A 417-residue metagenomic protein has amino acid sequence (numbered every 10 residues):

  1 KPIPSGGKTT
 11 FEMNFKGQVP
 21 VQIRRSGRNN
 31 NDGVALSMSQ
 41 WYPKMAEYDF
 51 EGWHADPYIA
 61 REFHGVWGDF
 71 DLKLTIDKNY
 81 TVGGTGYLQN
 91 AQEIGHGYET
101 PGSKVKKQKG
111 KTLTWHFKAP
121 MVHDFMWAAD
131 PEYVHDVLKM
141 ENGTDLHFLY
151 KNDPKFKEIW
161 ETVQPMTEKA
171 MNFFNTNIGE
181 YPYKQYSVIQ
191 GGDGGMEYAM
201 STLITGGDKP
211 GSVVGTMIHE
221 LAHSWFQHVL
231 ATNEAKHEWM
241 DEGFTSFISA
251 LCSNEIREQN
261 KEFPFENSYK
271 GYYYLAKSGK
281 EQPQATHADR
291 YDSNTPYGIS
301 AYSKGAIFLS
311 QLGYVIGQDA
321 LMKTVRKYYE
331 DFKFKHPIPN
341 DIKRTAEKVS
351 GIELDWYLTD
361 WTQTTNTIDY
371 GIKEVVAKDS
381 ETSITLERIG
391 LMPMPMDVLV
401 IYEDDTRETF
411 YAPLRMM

Functional and structural regions predicted by a protein language model:
K1-N31, V105-Q108, M417: A surface-exposed beta-strand-loop module
P4-G6, G65, Q108-G110, A377 (+1 more regions): Surface-exposed coil/turn segments at beta-strand junctions on protein surfaces, enriched
F11-M13, L72-L74, S380-R388: Short, well-ordered beta-strand segments enriched in hydrophobic/aromatic residues
K16-F70: Glycine/proline-rich low-complexity spacer/linker segments in large multi-domain proteins
V21-N30, G83-G86, W127-D130, Y198-S201 (+3 more regions): Short, solvent-exposed loop/turn and secondary-structure capping segments
K44-G52, A60-I218, F247: Hydrophobic helix-coil surface modules that form long, contiguous segments used for peptide/substrate interaction
T81-T85, D355, I368-Y370, E374-M417: Beta-strand-rich binding/interaction modules
F117, H147-I389: Hydrophobic alpha-helical and helix-loop surface patches within well-folded domains that function as non-catalytic
